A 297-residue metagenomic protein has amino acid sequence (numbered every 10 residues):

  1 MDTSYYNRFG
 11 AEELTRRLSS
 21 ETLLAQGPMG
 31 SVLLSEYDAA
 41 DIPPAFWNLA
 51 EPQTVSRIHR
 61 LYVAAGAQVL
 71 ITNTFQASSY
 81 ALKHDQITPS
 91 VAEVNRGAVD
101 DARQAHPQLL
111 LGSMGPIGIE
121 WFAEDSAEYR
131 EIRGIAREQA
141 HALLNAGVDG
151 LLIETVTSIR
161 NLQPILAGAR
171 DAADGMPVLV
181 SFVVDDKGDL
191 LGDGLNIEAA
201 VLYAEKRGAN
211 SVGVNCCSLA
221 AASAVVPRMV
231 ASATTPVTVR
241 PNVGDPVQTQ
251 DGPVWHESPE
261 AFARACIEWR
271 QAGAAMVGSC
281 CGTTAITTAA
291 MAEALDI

Functional and structural regions predicted by a protein language model:
M1-I297: Domain-level signal for soluble alpha/beta catalytic cores
